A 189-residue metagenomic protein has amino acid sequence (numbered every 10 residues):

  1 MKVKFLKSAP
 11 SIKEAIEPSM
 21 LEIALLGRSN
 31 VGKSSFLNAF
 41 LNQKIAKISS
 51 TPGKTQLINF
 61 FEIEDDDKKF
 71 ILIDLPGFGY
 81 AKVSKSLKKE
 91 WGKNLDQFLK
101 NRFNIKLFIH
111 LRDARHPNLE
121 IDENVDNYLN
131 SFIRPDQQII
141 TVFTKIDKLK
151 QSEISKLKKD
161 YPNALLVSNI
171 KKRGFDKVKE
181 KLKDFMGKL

Functional and structural regions predicted by a protein language model:
M1-Y80: Conserved G1/Walker A P-loop phosphate-binding module
K2-E14, D147-L189: Canonical P-loop GTPase G-domain recognition
K13, K44, Y80-V83, L119 (+2 more regions): Conserved protein kinase catalytic core
N30-V31, N38, E62-D65, F132 (+3 more regions): Structured catalytic cores of enzymes that bind and process phosphorylated ligands/cofactors
K54, G77-G79, A114-P117, I146-L149 (+1 more regions): Conserved nucleotide-binding/hydrolysis micro-motifs of P-loop NTPases
L57, L87, W91, N118-I121 (+3 more regions): Helical mechanochemical/support elements of P-loop NTPase systems and associated helical scaffolds
D65-F103: Conserved nucleotide-sensing/catalytic segment adjacent to the nucleotide-binding pocket in NTP-handling enzymes
D96-N163: Conserved C-terminal guanine-recognition region of P-loop GTPase G domains, centered on the G4
